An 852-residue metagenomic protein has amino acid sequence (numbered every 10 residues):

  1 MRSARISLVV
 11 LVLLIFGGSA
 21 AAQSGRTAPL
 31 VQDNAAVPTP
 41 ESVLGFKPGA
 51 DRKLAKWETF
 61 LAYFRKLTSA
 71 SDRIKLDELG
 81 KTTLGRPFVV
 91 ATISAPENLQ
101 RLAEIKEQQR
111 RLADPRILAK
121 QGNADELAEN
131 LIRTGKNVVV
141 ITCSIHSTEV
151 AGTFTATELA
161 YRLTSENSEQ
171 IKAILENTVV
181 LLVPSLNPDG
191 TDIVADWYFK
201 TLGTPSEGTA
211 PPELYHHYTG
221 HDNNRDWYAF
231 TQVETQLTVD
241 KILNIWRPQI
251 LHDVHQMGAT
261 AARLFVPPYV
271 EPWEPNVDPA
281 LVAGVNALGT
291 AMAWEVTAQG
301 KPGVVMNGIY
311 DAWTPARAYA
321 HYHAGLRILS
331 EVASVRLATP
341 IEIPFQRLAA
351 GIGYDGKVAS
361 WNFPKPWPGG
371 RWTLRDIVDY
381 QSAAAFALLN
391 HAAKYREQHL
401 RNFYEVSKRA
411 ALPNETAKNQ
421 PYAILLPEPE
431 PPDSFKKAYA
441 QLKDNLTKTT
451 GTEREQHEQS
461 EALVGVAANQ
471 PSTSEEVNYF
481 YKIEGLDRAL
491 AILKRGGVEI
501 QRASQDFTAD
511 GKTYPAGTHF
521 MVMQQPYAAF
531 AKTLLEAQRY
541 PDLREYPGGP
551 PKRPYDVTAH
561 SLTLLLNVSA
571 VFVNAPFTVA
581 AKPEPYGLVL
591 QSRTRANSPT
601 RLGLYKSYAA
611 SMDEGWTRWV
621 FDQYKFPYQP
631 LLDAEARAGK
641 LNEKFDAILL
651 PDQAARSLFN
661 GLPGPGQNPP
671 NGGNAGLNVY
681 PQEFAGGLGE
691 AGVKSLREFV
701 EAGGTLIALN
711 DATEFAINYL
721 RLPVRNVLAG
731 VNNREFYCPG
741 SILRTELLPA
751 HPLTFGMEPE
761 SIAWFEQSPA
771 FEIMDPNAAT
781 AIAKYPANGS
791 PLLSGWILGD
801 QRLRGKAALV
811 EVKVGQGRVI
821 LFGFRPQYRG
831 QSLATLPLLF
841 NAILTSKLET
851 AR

Functional and structural regions predicted by a protein language model:
M1-R5: Positively charged n-region of N-terminal signal peptides that target proteins for export
S7-G18: Bacterial N-terminal signal peptides
Q23-V179, T219, R225-D226, T231-V233 (+6 more regions): Intrinsic-disorder/low-complexity accessory segments
D125-N130, L202-E213, T238, D253-G258 (+1 more regions): Structured alpha-helical segments in the cores of large, soluble enzyme domains
E169-I171, E176-L181, L186-R225: Divalent-metal coordination cores built from histidine and acidic residues
V183-N187, Y198, D253-A261, A712: Short, solvent-exposed turn/loop segments enriched in Gly/Ser/Thr/Pro and often Arg
D189-G190, G258-T260, R336, R656: Feature marks short, surface-exposed loop/turn motifs that line or immediately flank catalytic pockets and channel
